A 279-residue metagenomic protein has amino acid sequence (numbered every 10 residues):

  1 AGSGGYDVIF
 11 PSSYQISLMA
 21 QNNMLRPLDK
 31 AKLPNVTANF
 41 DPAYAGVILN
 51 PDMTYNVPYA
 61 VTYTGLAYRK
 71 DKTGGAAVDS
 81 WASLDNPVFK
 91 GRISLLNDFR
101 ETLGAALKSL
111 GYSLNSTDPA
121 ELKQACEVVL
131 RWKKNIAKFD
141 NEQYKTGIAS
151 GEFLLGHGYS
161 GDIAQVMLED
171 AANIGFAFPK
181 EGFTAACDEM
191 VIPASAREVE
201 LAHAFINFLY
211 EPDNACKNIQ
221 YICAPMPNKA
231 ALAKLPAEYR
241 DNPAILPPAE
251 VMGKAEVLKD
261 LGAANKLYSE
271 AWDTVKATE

Functional and structural regions predicted by a protein language model:
A1, I16, W81, Y144-K145 (+3 more regions): Short, hydrophobic alpha-helical packing/hinge segments within bilobed ligand-binding/sensory domains
G5-Y6, F10-N135, D140-E152: Extracytoplasmic ligand-binding site segments that recognize negatively charged/polar headgroups
Q15-L18, L155-N173: A ligand-binding cleft/hinge motif common to bilobed small-molecule-binding domains
R26-A38, N56, L154, A172-T184 (+1 more regions): Short beta-strand->loop
G65-K72, L107-G111, A186-E198, I206 (+1 more regions): A bilobed periplasmic-binding-protein/Venus flytrap-type ligand-binding module shared by bacterial periplasmic
L122-R131, A137, D170-A194: Periplasmic-binding protein-like
P193-G253: Mature extracytoplasmic/periplasmic domains
A249-E279: Conserved C-terminal helix/tail region of periplasmic/extracytoplasmic solute-binding proteins
